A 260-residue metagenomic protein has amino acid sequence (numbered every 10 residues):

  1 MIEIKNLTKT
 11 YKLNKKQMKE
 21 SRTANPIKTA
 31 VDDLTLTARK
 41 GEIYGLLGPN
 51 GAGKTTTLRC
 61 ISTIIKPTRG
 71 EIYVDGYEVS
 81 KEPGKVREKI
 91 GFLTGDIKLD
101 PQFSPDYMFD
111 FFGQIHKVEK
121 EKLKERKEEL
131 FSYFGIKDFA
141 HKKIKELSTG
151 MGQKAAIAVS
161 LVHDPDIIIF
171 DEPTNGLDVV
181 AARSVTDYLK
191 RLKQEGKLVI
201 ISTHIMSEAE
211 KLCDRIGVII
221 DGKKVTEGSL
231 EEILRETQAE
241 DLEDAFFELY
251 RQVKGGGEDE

Functional and structural regions predicted by a protein language model:
G70-K81, K85-V86, I90: Conserved ABC transporter NBD signature motif
D110, Q114, E121-F139: Conserved ABC ATPase "signature" region
K143-L147: Conserved ABC ATPase signature
I168-E172: Catalytic Walker B motif of ABC-type/P-loop ATPase nucleotide-binding domains
E227-G228: ABC ATPase "signature
